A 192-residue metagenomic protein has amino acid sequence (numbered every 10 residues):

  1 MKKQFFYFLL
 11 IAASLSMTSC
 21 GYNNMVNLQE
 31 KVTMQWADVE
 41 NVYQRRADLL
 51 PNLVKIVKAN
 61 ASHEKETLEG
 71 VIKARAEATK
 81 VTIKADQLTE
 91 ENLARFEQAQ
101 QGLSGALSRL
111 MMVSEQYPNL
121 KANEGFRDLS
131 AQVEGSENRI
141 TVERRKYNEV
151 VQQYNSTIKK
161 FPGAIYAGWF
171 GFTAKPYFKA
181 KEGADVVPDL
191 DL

Functional and structural regions predicted by a protein language model:
K2-L192: A helix-centric hydrophobic-segment signal that preferentially recognizes long, alpha-helical stretches used
